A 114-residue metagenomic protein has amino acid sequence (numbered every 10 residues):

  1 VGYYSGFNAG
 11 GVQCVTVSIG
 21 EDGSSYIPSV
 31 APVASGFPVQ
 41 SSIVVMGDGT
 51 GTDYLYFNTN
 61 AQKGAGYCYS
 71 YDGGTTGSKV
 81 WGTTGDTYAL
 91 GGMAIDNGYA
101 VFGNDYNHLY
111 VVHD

Functional and structural regions predicted by a protein language model:
V1-D114: Extracytoplasmic/lumenal domain signature
